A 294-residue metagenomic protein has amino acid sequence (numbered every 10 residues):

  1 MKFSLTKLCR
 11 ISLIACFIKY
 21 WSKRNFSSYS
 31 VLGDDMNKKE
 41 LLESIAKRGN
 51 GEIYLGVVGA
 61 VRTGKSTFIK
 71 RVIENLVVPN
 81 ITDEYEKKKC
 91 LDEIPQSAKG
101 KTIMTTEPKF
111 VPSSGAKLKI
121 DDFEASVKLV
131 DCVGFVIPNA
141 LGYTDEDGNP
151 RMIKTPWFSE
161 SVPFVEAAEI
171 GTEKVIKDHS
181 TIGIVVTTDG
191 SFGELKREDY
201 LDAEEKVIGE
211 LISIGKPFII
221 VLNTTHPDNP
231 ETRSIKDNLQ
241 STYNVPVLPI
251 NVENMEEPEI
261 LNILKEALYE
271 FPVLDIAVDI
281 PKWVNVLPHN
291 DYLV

Functional and structural regions predicted by a protein language model:
L32, N37-P150: Conserved G1/Walker A P-loop phosphate-binding module
P156-N244: Conserved C-terminal guanine-recognition region of P-loop GTPase G domains, centered on the G4
P217, T224-W283: Canonical P-loop GTPase G-domain recognition
D275, V284-V294: A cross-taxonomic marker for long C-terminal extensions/tails that follow the last structured domain
